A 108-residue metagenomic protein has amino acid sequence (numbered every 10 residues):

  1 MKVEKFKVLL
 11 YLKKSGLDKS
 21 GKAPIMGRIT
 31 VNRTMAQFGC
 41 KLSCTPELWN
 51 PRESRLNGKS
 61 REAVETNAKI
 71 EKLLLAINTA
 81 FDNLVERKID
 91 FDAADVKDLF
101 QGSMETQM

Functional and structural regions predicted by a protein language model:
M1-E4: Intrinsically disordered, low-complexity and often Lys/Arg-enriched segments
K7-L17: Short amphipathic beta-strand and strand-loop transition segments with alternating hydrophobic
D18-S20, V31-M108: N-terminal helical hairpins
